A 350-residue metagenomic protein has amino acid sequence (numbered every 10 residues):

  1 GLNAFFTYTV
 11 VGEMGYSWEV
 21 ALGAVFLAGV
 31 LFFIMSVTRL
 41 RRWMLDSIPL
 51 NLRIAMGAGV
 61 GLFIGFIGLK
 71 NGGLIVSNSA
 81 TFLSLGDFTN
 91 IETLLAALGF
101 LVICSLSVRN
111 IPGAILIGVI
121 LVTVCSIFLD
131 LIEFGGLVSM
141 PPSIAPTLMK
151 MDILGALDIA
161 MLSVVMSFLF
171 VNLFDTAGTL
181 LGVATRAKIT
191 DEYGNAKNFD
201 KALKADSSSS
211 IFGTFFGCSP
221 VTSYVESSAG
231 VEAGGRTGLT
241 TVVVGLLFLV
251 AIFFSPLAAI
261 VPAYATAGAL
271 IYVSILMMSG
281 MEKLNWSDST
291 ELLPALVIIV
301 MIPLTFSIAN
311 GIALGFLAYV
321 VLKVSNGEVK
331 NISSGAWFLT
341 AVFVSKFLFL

Functional and structural regions predicted by a protein language model:
G1, V25-L27, M56, V60 (+6 more regions): Hydrophobic mid-bilayer segments of alpha-helices in multi-pass membrane transport proteins, especially secondary
G1-V60, T185-M281: Helix-loop-helix junctions within the multi-pass membrane cores of secondary transporters/permeases
N3-Y8, R53-F66, I120-E133, G245-F248 (+3 more regions): Small-residue-rich segments of transmembrane alpha-helices in multi-pass membrane proteins, especially helix faces
Y8-S17, W43-R53, L62-S105, L131-I153: Inter-helical loop and helix-membrane interface segments of multi-pass membrane transporters/permeases
F82-E92, G230-T240, I260-V261, M278-D288 (+2 more regions): Short, amphipathic, aromatic/basic-enriched membrane-interface segments that mark the entry/exit of transmembrane
L83-D87, L116-D200, F343-S345: Helix-loop-helix hairpins and the membrane-proximal interhelical loops of multi-pass alpha-helical transport proteins
L101-I144, L169-L173, M301-A313, L322-G335 (+1 more regions): Flexible hinge motifs at transmembrane-helix junctions and intramembrane kinks/re-entrant loops in multi-pass membrane
C104-N110, F168-D175, D206-F216, A251-A258 (+2 more regions): Transmembrane alpha-helix interface/packing and boundary motifs in multi-pass membrane proteins, characterized by
